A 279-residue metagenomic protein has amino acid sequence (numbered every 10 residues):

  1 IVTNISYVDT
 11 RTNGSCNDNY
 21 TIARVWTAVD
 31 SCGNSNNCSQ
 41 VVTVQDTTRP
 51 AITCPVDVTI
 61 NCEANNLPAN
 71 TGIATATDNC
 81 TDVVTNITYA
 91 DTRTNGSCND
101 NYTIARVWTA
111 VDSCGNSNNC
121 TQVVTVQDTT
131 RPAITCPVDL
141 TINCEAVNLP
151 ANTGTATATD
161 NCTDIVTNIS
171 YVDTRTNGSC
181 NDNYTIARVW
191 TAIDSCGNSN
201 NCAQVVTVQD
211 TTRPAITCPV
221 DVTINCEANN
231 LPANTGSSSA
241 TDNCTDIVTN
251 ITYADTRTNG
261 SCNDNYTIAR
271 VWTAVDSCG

Functional and structural regions predicted by a protein language model:
I1-G279: Proline-threonine-serine-rich low-complexity tracts
